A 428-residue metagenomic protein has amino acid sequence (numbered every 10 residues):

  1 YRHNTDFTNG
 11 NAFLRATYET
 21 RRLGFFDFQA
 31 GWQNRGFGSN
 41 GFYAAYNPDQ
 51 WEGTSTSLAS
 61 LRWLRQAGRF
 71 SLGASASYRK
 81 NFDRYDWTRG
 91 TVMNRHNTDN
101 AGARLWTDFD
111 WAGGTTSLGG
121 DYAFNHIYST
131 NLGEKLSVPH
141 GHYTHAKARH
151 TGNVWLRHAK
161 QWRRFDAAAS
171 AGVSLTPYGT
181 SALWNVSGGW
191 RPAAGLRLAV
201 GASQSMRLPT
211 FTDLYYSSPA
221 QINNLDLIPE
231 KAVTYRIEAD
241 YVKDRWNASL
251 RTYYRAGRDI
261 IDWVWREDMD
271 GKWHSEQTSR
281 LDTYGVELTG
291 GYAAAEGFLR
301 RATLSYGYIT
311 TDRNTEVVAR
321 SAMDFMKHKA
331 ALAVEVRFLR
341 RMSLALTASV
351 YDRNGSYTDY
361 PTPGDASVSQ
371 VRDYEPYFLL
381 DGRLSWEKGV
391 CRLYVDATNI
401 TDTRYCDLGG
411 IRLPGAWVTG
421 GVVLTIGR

Functional and structural regions predicted by a protein language model:
R2-N9, E19, L23-N100: Flexible loop and strand-edge segments within Gram-negative outer membrane beta-barrel domains
E19-L23, Q66-F70, D110-G114, Q161-F165 (+10 more regions): Outer-membrane beta-barrel channels and translocator barrels
F28-W32, A74-K80, L118-F124, A169-V173 (+7 more regions): Transmembrane beta-barrel strands of outer-membrane/channel proteins
A44-A67, R197, G201-R258, R266-A295 (+2 more regions): Outer-membrane beta-barrel signature, preferentially recognizing the C-terminal barrel domain of Gram-negative
E52-T54, Y78, F82, V92-A168 (+3 more regions): Outer-membrane beta-barrel transmembrane domain signature of Gram-negative proteins, especially the mid-to-C-terminal
G113, S117, S137-G257, A294-A295 (+3 more regions): Structural signature of Gram-negative outer-membrane beta-barrels, strongest in the C-terminal barrel of TonB-dependent
K160-D166, Y254-A256, E276-Y360, T401 (+2 more regions): Gram-negative outer-membrane beta-barrel transporters
E238-D240, P414-R428: Outer-membrane beta-barrel "beta-signal"
